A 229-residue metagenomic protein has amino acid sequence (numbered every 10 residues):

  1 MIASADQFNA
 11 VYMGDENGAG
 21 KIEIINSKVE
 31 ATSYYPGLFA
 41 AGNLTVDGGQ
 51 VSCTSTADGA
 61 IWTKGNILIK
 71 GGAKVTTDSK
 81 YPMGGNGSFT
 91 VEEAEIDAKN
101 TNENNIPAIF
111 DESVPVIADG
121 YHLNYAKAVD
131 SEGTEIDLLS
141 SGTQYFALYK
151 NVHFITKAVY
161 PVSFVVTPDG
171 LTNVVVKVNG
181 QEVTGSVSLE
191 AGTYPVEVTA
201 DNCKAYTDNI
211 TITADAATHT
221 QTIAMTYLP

Functional and structural regions predicted by a protein language model:
M1-P161: A composition-driven surface/loop motif
N43, N66, V159-S163, L171-V175 (+1 more regions): Exposed beta-strand and adjacent loop surfaces of beta-rich binding modules that mediate intermolecular recognition
I69, A191-N202: A short, solvent-exposed beta-strand micro-motif common in secreted/extracellular proteins
K80, S140-T143, G180-L189: Short, solvent-exposed S/T- and G/P-enriched segments that are highly enriched in secreted/extracellular and lumenal
F154-P168, I223, P229: A short, amphipathic beta-strand motif
K157-V159, D169, L189-A191, D201 (+1 more regions): Surface-exposed coil/turn segments at beta-strand junctions on protein surfaces, enriched
D169-T184: Short, ordered, surface-exposed loop/turn motifs in non-cytosolic proteins
K204-L228: Structured interaction patches on ligand/partner-binding surfaces of diverse proteins
